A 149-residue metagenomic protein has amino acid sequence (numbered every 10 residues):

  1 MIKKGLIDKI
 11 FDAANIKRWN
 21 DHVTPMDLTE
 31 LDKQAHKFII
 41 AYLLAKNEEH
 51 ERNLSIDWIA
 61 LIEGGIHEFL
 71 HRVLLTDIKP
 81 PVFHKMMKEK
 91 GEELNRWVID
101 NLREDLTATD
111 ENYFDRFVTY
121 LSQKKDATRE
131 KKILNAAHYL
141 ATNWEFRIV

Functional and structural regions predicted by a protein language model:
M1-K9: Acidic, low-complexity proline/glycine-rich segments
F11-K33, P81: Active-site flanking loop/helix segments enriched in acidic
V23-A60, N143: Alpha-helical phosphate/pyrophosphate-handling elements in metalloenzyme active cores
P25-E30, P81-E104: Divalent-cation-assisted or electrostatically stabilized phosphate/pyrophosphate-binding catalytic cores
I40-K46, E93-K124: Histidine- and acidic-residue-rich, metal-dependent catalytic cores
K46, H71-K79, R103, T107 (+2 more regions): Charged/polar positions within long, soluble alpha-helices
N47-H50, Y113-V149: Divalent metal-dependent phosphate-bond-processing catalytic cores, especially two-metal-ion Mg2+/Mn2+ enzymes that act
S55-P80, H138: His-Asp-centered metal-binding catalytic motifs of divalent-metal-dependent phosphohydrolases/nucleases
